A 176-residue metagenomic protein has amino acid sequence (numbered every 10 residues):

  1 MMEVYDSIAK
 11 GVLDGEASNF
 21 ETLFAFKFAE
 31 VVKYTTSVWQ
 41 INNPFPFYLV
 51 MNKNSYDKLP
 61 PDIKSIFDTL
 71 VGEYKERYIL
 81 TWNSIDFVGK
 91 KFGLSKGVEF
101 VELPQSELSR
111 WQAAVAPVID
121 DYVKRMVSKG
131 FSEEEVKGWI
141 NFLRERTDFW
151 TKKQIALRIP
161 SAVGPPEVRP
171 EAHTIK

Functional and structural regions predicted by a protein language model:
M1-K176: N-terminal secretory/targeting leader peptides
